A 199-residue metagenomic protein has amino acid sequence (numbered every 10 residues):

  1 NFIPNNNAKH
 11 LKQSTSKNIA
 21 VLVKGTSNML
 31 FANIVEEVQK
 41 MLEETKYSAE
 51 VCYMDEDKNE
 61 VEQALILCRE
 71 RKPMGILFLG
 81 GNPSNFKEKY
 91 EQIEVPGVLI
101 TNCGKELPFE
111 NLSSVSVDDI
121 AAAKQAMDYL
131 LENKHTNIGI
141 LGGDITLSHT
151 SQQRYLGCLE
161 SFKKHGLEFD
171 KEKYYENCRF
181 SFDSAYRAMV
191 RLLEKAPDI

Functional and structural regions predicted by a protein language model:
I3-L65, K72-G75, L156-L159: Amphipathic helical "hinge" segments at domain boundaries
A8, E62-L65, K87, M127 (+1 more regions): Short hydrophobic/charged patches on amphipathic alpha-helices used for structural packing and interfaces
N18, H135-N137: Residues that mark the start of a beta-strand
L22, K72-G80, G139-G142, Y175 (+2 more regions): Periplasmic-binding protein-like
K24-N33, V51-N59, S114-Q125, L141-K163 (+1 more regions): Hinge/beta->alpha junction and helix N-cap segments in small-molecule ligand-binding domains
L42-T45, K164-F169, K195-P197: Short helix-capping segments at alpha-helix termini
F78-K124: Flexible loop/hinge segments that line or gate small-molecule binding clefts
